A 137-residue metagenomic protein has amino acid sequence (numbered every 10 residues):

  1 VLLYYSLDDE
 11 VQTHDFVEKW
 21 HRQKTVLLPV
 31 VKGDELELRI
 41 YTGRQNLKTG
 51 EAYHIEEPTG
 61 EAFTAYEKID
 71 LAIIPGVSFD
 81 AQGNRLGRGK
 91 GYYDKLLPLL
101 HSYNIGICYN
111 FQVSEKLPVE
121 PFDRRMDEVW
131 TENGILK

Functional and structural regions predicted by a protein language model:
V1-E67: N-terminal active-site beta-alpha-beta segment that forms phosphate/nucleotide-binding and substrate-recognition loops
E37-K137: Conserved phosphate- and dinucleotide-binding cores of soluble alpha/beta proteins, encompassing both enzyme active
